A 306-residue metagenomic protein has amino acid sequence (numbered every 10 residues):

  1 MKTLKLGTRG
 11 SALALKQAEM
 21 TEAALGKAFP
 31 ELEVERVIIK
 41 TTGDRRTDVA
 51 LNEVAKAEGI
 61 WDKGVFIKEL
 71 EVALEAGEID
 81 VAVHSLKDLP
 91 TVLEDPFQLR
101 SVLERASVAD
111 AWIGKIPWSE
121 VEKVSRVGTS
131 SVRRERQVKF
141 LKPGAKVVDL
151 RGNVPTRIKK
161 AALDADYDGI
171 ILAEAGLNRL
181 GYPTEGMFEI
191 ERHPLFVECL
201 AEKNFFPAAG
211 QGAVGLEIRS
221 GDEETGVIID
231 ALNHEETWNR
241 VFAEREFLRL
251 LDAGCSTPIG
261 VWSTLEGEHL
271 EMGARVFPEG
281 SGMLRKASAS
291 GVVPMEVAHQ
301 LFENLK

Functional and structural regions predicted by a protein language model:
M1-E53, A57-G59, E135, F140-K306: Small-molecule-sensing regulatory modules
K5-G7, A82, R100, G128 (+1 more regions): Short, well-ordered beta-strand segments
V49-I79: Short, structured active-site "lid" loops
G77, E122-K123, A165: Structured loop/turn residues at beta-strand edges in well-structured enzyme cores
I79-V83, D168-G169: Short, Asp-centered acidic motifs that coordinate Mg2+ and/or phosphate in catalytic or ligand-binding sites
L86-K87, L93-G144: A conserved helix-loop-strand patch within extracytoplasmic ligand-binding domains of the periplasmic binding
L86-L89, A175-L177: Short glycine-rich anion-binding loops that position phosphate/pyrophosphate groups of nucleotides and phosphorylated
